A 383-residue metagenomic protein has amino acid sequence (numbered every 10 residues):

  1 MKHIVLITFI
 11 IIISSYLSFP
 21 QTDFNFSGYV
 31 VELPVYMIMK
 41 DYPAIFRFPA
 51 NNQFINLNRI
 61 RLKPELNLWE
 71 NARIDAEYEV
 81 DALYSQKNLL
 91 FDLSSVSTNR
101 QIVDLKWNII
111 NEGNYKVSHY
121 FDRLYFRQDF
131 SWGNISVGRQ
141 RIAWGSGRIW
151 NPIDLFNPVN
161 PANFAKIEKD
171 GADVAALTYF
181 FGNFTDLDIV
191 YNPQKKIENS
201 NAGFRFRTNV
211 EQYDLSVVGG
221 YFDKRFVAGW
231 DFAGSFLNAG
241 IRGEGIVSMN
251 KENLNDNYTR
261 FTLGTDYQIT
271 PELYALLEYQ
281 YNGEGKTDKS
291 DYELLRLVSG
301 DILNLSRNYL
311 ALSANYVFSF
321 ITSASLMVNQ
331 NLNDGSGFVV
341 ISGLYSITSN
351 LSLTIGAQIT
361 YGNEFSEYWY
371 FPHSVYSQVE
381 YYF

Functional and structural regions predicted by a protein language model:
T22-F24, P64-L68, R127-F130, Y179-F181 (+10 more regions): Residue-level signature of outer-membrane beta-barrel architecture
F24, E70-I74, W132-I135, F184-L187 (+5 more regions): Repeated loop/turn-to-beta-strand initiation elements of outer-membrane beta-barrel proteins
G28-Y36, A76-V80, V137-R139, I189-P193 (+7 more regions): Transmembrane beta-barrel strands of outer-membrane/channel proteins
V35-L57: Surface-exposed strand-loop-strand hairpins of Gram-negative outer-membrane beta-barrel proteins
F54-N58, V117-D122, K169-D173, E198-A202 (+6 more regions): Residues that define the transmembrane beta-barrel architecture of outer-membrane proteins
E65-D186, T208, G362: Outer membrane beta-barrel
A233-N329: Detector for outer-membrane/organellar transmembrane beta-barrel domains, recognizing the amphipathic beta-strand
L312-Y316, Y345, L351-S352, G356 (+1 more regions): Outer-membrane beta-barrel "beta-signal"
